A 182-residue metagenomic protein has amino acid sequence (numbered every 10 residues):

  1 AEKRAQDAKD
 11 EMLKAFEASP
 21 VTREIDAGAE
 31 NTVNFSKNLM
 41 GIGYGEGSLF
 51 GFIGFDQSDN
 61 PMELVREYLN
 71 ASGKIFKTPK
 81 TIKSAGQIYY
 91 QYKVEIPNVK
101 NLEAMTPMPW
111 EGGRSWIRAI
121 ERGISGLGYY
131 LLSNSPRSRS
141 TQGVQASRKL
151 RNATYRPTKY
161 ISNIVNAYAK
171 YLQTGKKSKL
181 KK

Functional and structural regions predicted by a protein language model:
A1-K182: Short, Lys/Arg-rich flexible segments
